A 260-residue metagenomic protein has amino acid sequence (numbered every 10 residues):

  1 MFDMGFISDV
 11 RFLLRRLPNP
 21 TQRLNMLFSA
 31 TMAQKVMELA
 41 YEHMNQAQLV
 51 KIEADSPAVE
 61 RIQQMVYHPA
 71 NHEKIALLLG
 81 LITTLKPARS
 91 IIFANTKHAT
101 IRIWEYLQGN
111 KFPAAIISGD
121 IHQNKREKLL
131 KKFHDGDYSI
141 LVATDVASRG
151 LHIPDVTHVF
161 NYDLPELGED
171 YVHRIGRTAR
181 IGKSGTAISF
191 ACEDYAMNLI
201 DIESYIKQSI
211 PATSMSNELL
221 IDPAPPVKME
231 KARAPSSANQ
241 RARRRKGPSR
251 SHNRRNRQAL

Functional and structural regions predicted by a protein language model:
M1-P223: Conserved helicase RecA-like core
D135, Q208-L260: Basic Arg/Gly/Lys-rich low-complexity intrinsically disordered segments
